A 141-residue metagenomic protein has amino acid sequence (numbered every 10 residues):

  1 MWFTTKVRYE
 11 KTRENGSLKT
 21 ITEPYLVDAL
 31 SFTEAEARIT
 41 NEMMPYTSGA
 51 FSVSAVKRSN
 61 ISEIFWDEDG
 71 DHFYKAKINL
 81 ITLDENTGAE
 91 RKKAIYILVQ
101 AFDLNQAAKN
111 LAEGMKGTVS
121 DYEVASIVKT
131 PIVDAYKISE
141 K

Functional and structural regions predicted by a protein language model:
K6-K11, K77-I81: Generic short beta-strand segments
E10-V27, P45-S48, A89-I97, V119 (+1 more regions): A cross-kingdom feature marking solvent-exposed beta-strand/loop segments within repeated, beta-rich binding/scaffold
T20, E36-R38, A108: Short, hydrophobic/aromatic beta-strand segments
V27-S31, V99-F102: Short alpha-helix boundary/capping segments
D28-N60: Short, well-structured hydrophobic secondary-structure segments
V53, K57-V119: Short, solvent-exposed interaction modules
G117-K141: Glycine-rich, aromatic-bearing surface loops/beta-hairpins
